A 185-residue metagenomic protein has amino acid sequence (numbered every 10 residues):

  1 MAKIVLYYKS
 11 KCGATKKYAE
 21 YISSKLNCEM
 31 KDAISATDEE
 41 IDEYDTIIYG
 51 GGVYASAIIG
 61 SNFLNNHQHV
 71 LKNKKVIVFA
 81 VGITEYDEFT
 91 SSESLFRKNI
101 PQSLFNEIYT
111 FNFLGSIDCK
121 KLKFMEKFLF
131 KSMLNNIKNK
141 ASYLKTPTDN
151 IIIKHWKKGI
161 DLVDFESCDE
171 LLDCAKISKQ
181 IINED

Functional and structural regions predicted by a protein language model:
M1-K72, D173-D185: N-terminal beta1-alpha1-beta2 submodule of the flavodoxin-like/Rossmannoid cofactor-binding fold
T46, S56-D185: FMN-binding flavodoxin-like domain, especially the glycine-rich phosphate-binding loop
